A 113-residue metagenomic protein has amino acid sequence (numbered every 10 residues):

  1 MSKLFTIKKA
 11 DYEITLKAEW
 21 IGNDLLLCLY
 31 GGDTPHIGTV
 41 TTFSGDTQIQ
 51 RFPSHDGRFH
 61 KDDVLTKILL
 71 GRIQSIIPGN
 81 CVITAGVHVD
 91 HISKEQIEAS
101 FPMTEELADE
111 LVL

Functional and structural regions predicted by a protein language model:
S2-K3, I7-I76, N80-V89, K94-V112: Conserved mixed alpha/beta catalytic, RNA-binding, or beta-rich assembly cores of soluble enzyme, regulatory
